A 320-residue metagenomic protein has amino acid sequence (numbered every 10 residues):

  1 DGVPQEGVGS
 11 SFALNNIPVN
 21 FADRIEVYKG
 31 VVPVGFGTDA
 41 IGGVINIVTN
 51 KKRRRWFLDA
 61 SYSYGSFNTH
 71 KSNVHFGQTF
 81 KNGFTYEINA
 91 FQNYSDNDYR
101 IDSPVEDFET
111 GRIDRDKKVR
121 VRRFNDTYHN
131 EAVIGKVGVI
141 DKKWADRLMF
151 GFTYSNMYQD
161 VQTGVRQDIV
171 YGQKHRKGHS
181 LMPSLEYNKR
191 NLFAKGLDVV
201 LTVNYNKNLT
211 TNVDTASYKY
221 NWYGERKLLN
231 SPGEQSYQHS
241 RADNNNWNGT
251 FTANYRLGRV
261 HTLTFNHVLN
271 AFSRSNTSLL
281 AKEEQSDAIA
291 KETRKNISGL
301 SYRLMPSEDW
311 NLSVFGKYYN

Functional and structural regions predicted by a protein language model:
V3-K29: Short acidic/polar hinge/loop motifs at secondary-structure boundaries that mediate gating or recognition
F12, V34-F36, S61-S63, R120-D126 (+4 more regions): Outer-membrane beta-barrel domain signature
I25-E26, I45-I47: Non-catalytic regulatory/gating segments with a bias toward low-complexity or hydrophobic composition
V27-Y28, W56-D59, D114-V121, V165-Y171 (+3 more regions): Extracytoplasmic loops and strand-loop junctions of Gram-negative outer membrane beta-barrel proteins
V32-P33, V44, R54-Q78, A90 (+1 more regions): Short strand-turn segments of transmembrane beta-barrel domains in outer membranes, especially the first one or two
R54, N82-R166: Periplasmic-side early beta-strands and strand-to-turn transitions of outer-membrane beta-barrels
V74-H75, Y99-D107, D160-I169, N212-Y220 (+1 more regions): Outer-membrane beta-barrel translocator domains and adjoining extracellular loop/strand segments of Gram-negative
I134-N156, R176-N320: Face-selective signature of the C-terminal outer-membrane beta-barrel domain
